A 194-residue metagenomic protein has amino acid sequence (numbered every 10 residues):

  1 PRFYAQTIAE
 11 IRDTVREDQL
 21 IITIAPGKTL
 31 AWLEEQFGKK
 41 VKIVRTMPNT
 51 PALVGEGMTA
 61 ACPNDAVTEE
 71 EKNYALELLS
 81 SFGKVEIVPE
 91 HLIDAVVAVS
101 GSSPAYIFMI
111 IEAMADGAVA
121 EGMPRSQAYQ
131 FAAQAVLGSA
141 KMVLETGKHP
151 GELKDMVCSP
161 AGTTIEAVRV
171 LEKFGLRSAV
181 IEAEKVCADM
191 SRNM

Functional and structural regions predicted by a protein language model:
P1-A61, D65: Rossmann-like NAD(P)(H) cofactor-binding subdomain of soluble oxidoreductases
Y4, I8, L30, K72-A75 (+8 more regions): A general structural signal for well-ordered alpha-helical segments in protein cores
A5-D13, E17, A31, E35 (+6 more regions): Replace "anionic and nucleotidyl ligands
W32-K42, M58-A95, F108-E145, M190: Internal alpha-helical scaffold of NAD(P)-dependent oxidoreductase catalytic cores
V44, I93-A98, P150-D155: Short pre-catalytic strand/loop immediately N-terminal to key active-site residues, enriched for Gly-Thr
M47-A52, V97-I107: Glycine/serine-rich anion-binding loops at beta->alpha junctions that coordinate negatively charged ligand groups
A133-M194: NAD(P)-dependent Rossmann-like dehydrogenase/reductase catalytic/cofactor-binding core
